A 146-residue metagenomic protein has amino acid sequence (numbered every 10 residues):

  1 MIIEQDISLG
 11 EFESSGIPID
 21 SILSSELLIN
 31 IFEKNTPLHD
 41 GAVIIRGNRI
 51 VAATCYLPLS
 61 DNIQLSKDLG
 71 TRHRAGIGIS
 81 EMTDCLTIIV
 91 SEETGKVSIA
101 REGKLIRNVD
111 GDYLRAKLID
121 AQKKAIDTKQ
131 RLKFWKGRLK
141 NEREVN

Functional and structural regions predicted by a protein language model:
I2-N146: Divalent-cation
